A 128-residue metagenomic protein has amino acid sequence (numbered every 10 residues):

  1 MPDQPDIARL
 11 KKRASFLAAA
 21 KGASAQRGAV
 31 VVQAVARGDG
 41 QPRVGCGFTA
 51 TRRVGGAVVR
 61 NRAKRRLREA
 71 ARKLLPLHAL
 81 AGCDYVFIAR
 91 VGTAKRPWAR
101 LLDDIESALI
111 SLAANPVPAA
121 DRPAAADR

Functional and structural regions predicted by a protein language model:
M1-R128: Positively charged, solvent-exposed patches that mediate nucleic-acid binding
